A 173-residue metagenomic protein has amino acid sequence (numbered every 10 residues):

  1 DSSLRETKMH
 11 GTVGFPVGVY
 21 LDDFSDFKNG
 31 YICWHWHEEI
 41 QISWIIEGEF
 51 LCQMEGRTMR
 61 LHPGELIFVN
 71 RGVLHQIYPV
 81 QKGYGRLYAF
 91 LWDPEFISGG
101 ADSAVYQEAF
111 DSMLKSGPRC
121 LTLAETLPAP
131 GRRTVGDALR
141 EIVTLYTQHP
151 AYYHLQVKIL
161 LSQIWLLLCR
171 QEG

Functional and structural regions predicted by a protein language model:
D1-G18, L74, Y78-T144: A hydrophobic/aromatic-rich effector-binding and dimerization subdomain of bacterial HTH-type transcriptional regulators
D1-H62, L66, V73, Q107-E108 (+1 more regions): Generic protein-terminus/edge-of-domain signal
D23, N29-Y31, A124, Y146-P150: A short, mixed-charge helix-start or loop-turn motif at secondary-structure junctions
L61, G100, A151: Loop/helix-junction capping segments adjacent to catalytic residues or to phosphate/diphosphate-binding pockets
V69, L123, Q156: Small/polar loops that bind or transfer phosphate-bearing groups
T126-G173: An amphipathic alpha-helical interaction segment
